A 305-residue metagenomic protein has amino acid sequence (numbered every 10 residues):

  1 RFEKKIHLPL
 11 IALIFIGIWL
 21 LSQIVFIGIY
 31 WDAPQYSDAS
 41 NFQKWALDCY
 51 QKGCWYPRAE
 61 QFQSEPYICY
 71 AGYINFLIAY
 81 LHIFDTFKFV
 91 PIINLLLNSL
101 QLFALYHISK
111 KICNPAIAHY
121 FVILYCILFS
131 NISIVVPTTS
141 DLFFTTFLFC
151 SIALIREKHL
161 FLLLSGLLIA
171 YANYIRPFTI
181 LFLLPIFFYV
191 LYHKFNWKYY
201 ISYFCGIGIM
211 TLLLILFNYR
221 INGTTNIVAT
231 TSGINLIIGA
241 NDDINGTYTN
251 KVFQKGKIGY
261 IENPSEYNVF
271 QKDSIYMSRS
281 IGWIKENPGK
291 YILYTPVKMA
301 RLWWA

Functional and structural regions predicted by a protein language model:
R1-V25, Y199-G206: Start-transfer (signal-anchor) and selected internal transmembrane alpha helices of multi-pass inner/ER membrane
I24-F26, D38-E65, G72, D242-K255: Extracytosolic helix-loop segments that constitute the early lumenal/periplasmic catalytic or substrate-binding loops
S37, I68, V90-L97, Y120-C150 (+2 more regions): Multi-pass, polyprenyl lipid-linked donor-dependent membrane glycosyltransferases
Q51-W55, S64, I68, G72-L96 (+3 more regions): Juxtamembrane segments of multi-pass membrane glycosylation machinery that transfer sugars from lipid-linked donors
F87-F89, L102-I127, T145-T146, L160-L164: Transmembrane-helix signature of polytopic, membrane-embedded enzymes that assemble or transfer cell-envelope glycans
K110-P115, F149-L164, A172, V190-F195: Membrane-interface transmembrane helices that cradle and orient dolichyl/undecaprenyl
L162-R176, I186-F187, G206-I209, L214: Membrane-interface alpha helices of multi-pass inner-membrane proteins
I221-A305: Membrane-proximal stem/loop segments at transmembrane-domain junctions that anchor or position
